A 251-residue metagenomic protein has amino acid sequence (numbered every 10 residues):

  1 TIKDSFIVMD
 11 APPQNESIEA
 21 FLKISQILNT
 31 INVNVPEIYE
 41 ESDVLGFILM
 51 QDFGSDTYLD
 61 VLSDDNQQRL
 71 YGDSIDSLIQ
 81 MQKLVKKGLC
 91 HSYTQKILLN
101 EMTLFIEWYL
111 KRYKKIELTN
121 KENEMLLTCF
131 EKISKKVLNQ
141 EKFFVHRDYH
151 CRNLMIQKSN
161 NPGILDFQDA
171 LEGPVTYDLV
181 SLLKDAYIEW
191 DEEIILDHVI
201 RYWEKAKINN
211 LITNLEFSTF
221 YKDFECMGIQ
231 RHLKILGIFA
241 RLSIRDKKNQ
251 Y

Functional and structural regions predicted by a protein language model:
T1, M81, E131-L179, A186-E189 (+1 more regions): Active-site acidic catalytic loop and adjacent metal/ATP-binding pocket of ATP-dependent phosphoryl transfer enzymes
T1-L99, L104, K114, E122 (+1 more regions): ATP-binding pocket architecture of kinase catalytic cores
I7, N34, I48, F143 (+2 more regions): Protein kinase-like catalytic core scaffold
E16, R245-Y251: Regulatory N- and C-terminal appendages and interdomain linkers associated with kinase/kinase-like NTP transferase
L70, H146, L171-V175, Y221-I229: Secondary-structure capping and boundary motifs in well-ordered enzyme cores
L104-Y113, T176-I212, C226-D246: Active-site activation/catalytic loop segments of kinase-like enzymes and analogous catalytic loops in related
I116-T128: Central P-loop NTPase core of STAND/AAA+ ATPases
T213-K222: Histidine/acidic-rich helix-loop-helix segments that form or flank divalent-metal centers in metalloenzyme catalytic
